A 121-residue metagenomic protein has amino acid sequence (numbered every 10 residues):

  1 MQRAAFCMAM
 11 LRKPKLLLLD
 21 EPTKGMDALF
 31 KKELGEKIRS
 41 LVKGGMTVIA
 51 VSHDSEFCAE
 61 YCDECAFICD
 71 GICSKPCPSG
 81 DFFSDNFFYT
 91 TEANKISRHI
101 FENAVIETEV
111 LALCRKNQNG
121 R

Functional and structural regions predicted by a protein language model:
F6: Hydrophobic anchor residue at the start of the ABC signature
E21-P22: Walker B catalytic motif
D27: ABC-family nucleotide-binding domains
S52-H53: H-loop/switch region of ABC-family ATPase nucleotide-binding domains
C58-E60: A short, surface-exposed alpha-helical micro-motif characterized by mixed small hydrophobic and charged/polar residues
I72-K95: Conserved beta-strand-loop-alpha-helix hinge in the C-terminal portion of ABC ATPase nucleotide-binding domains
Y89-R121: ABC ATPase nucleotide-binding domains
